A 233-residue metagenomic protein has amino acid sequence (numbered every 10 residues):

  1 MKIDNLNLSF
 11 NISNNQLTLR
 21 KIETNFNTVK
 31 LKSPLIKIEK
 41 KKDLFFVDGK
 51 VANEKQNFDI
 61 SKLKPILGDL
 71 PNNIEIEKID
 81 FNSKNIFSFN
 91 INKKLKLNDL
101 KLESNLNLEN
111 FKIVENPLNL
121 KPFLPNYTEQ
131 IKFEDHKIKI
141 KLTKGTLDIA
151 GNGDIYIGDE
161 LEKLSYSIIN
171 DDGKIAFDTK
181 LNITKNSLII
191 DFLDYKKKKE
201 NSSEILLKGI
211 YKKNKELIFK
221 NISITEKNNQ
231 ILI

Functional and structural regions predicted by a protein language model:
M1-I233: Membrane-proximal interfacial segments on either side of biological membranes
